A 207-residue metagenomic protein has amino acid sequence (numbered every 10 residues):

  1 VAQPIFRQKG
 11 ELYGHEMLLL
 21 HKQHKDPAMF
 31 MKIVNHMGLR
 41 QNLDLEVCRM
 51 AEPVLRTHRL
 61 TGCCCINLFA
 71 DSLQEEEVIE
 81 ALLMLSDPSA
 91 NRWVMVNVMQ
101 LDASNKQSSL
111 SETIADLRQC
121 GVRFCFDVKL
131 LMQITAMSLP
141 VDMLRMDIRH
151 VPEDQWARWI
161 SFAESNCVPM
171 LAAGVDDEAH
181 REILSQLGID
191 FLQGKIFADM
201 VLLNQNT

Functional and structural regions predicted by a protein language model:
V1-A90: Bacterial c-di-GMP phosphodiesterase EAL domain
V1-E11, L19-H24, V98-S104, V122 (+1 more regions): EAL-family c-di-GMP phosphodiesterase catalytic domain
D44, V78, L110, Q155-W159: The cytosolic transmitter module of two-component sensor histidine kinases
T57, P88, A115-R123, F162 (+1 more regions): Alpha-helical scaffold elements within enzyme catalytic domains, especially in hydrolases
L60, A90-R92, L139-P140, G188: Short loop/turn motifs at secondary-structure junctions
N67-Q74, W93-A103, D116-R118: Active-site beta->alpha loop and helix N-cap motifs at the rims of alpha/beta catalytic domains
L73-D87, N105-I114, M132-M143, E182-L184: Distinct, well-ordered alpha-helical segments
